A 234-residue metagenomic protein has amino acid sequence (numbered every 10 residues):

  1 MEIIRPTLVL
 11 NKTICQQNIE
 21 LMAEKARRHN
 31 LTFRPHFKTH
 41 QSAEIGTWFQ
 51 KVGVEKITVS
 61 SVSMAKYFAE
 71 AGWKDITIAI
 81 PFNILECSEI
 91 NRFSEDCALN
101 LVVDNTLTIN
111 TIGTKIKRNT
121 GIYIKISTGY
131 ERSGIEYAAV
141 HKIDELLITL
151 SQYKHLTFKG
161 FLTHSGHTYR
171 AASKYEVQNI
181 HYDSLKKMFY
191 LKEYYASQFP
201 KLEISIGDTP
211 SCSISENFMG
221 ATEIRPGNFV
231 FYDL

Functional and structural regions predicted by a protein language model:
M1-L10: Generic N-terminal amphipathic, Lys/Arg-enriched alpha-helix
I14-E44: N-terminal glycine-rich anion-binding loops that anchor highly charged ligand groups
Q16, E20, L107, L185: Acidic, metal/ion-coordinating pockets
E20-R28, N119, K187-F199: CE4/NodB-like, metal-dependent polysaccharide N-deacetylase domain that modifies extracellular/periplasmic N-acetylated
H29, V52, A71, S197-Q198: Residues at alpha-helix termini
T32-R34, G121, E203: Residues at or immediately flanking beta-strands
H36-R170: Active-site-proximal beta-alpha core segment in soluble small-molecule metabolic enzymes
T128-L234: Active-site loop/helix belt of alpha/beta enzymes
